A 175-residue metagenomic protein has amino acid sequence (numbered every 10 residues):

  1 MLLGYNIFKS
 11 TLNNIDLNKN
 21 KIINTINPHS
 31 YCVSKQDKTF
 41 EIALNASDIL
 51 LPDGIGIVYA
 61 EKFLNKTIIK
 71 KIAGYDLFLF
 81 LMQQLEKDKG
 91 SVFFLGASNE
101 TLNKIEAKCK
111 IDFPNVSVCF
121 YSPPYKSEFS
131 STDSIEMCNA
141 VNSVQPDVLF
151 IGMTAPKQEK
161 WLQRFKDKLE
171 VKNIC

Functional and structural regions predicted by a protein language model:
M1-F78: N-terminal nucleotide/polyanion-binding subdomain common to many enzyme families
M1-L2, D76-D112: A short, flexible N-terminal coil/short beta segment enriched in small residues
K21, K89-S91, S117: Residues that mark the start of a beta-strand
I26, G96, S122: Short beta-strand/turn micro-motifs composed of small residues that flank or help shape donor/cofactor-binding pockets
N27, G54, S98, M153-A155: Helix N-cap/beta->alpha junction signal
E41, M82, I135-C138: Short hydrophobic/charged patches on amphipathic alpha-helices used for structural packing and interfaces
L50-D53, L149, I174: Short, well-ordered beta-strand core segments
F93, T101-C109, F113-V144, I151-C175: Internal alpha/beta domain cores that form substrate/cofactor-binding pockets in large enzymes and binding proteins
